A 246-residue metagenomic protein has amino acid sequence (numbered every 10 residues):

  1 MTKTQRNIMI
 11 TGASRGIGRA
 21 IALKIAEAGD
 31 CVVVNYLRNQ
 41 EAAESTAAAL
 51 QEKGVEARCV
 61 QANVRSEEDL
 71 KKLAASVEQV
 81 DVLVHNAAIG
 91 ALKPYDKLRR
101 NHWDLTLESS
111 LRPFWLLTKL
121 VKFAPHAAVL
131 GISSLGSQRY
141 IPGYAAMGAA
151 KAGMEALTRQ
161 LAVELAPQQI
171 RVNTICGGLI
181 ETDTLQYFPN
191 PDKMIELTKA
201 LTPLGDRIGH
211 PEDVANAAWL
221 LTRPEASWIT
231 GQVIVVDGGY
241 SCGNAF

Functional and structural regions predicted by a protein language model:
S14-R15: Conserved glycine-rich cofactor-binding loop
D30-S45: Conserved glycine-rich Rossmann-like NAD(P)H-binding loop of the short-chain dehydrogenase/reductase
P94-Y95, R99-L107, T198: Substrate-binding pocket helix/loop in short-chain dehydrogenase/reductase
L130-M154, T158-P167, L179-I180: Catalytic loop of short-chain dehydrogenase/reductase
R139, W219, T230-F246: Short C-terminal tail/terminal secondary-structure segment of NAD(P)H-dependent dehydrogenase/reductase domains
A166, R171, I229-G231: Short, small/polar-rich loop/turn modules that mediate ligand/substrate recognition or access, typified
D192-D213: Catalytic Tyr-x(3-8)-Lys segment
